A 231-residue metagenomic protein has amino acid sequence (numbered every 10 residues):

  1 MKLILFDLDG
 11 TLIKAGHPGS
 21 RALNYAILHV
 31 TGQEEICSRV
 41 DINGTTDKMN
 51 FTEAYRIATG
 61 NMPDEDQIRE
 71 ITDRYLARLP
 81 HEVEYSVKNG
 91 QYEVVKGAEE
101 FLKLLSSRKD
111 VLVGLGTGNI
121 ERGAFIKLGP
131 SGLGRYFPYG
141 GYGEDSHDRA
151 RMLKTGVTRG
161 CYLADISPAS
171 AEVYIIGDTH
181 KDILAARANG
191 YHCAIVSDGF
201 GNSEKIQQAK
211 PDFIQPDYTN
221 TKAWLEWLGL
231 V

Functional and structural regions predicted by a protein language model:
K2-F6, L12-K96, E100: N-terminal helical cap/lid subdomain that shapes the substrate entry/recognition surface in HAD-like hydrolases
T11, A98-G129, Y142-H147: Substrate-recognition element of Asp-dependent hydrolases with the DxDx(T/V) motif
L102-S106, V157, I183-A188: Surface-exposed amphipathic alpha-helices with a cationic face
G129-G160: Histidine/lysine/aspartate-rich catalytic loop segments that bind and position anionic ligands
G141, F213-T219: Short acidic-hydrophobic, aromatic-tinged amphipathic segments that line or gate anion-handling sites
K154-L184: Conserved Lys-Pro-Asp/Glu-containing loop-to-beta segment of HAD-superfamily phosphomonoesterases, centered on
I175-I214: Acidic, Mg2+-coordinating phosphoryl-transfer loop and its flanking beta/alpha structural elements, shared across
A223-V231: Short amphipathic alpha-helix with an adjacent loop that forms part of the alpha/beta core around
